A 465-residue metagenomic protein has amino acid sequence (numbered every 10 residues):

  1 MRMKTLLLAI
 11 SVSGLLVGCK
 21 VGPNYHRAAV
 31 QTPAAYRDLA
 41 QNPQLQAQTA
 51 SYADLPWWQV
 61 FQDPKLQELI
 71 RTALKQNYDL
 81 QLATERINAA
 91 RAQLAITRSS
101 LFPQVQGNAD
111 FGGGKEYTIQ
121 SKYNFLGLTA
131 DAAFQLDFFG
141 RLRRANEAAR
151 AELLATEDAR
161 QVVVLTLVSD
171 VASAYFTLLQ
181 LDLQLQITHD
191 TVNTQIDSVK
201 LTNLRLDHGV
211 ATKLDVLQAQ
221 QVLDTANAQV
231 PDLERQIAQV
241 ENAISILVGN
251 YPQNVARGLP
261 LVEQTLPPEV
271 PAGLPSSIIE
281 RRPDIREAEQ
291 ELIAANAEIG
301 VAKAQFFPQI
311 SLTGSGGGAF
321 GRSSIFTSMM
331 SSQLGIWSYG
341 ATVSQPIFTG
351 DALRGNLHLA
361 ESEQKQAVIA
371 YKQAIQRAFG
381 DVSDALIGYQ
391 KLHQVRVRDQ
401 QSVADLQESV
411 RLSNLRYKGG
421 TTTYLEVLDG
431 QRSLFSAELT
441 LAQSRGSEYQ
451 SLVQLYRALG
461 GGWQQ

Functional and structural regions predicted by a protein language model:
R2-C19: Gram-negative bacterial Sec-dependent N-terminal signal peptides
K20-Q93, E263-I293, P346-I347, K372-I375 (+1 more regions): Bacterial Sec-pathway N-terminal export signals of envelope proteins
A40, L45-Q48, Y52-F61, L66 (+7 more regions): Small/polar, glycine/serine/threonine/aspartate-rich low-complexity segments that form flexible
Q46-S51, Q59, L74, I96 (+5 more regions): Amphipathic alpha-helical coiled-coil scaffold segments and their short linker/junction regions
Q81-L82, R98-S99, L136-V164, L214 (+6 more regions): Sec/SRP-type N-terminal targeting helices
L142, D158-L274, G388, L392 (+2 more regions): Periplasmic alpha-helical coiled-coil/stalk elements that build and connect Gram-negative outer-membrane
T212-L214, T423-Q443: Short terminal targeting/anchoring segments
P252, L266, G419, T440-Q465: Acidic, low-complexity, intrinsically disordered peripheral segments
